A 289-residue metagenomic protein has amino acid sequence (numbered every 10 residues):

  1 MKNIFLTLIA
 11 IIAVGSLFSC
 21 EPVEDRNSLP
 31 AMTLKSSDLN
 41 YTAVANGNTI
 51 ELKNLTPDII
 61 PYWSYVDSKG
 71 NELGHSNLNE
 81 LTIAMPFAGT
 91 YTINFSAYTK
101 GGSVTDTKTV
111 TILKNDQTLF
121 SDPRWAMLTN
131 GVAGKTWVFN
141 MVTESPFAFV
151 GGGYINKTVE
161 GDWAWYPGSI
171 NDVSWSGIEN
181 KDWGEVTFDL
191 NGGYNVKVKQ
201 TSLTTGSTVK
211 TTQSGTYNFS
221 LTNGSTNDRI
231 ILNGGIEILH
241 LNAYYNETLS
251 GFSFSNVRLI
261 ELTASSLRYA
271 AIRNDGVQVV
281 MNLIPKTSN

Functional and structural regions predicted by a protein language model:
M1-T42, G101-N130, P285-N289: Bacterial Sec-dependent N-terminal signal peptides
G47-T56: A short beta-strand segment in extracellular, disulfide-stabilized domains
T56-K69: Change to "...patches in solvent-exposed regions of secreted, membrane-anchored, or virion-exposed structural
E72-T92: Solvent-exposed segments in extracellular or luminal domains encompassing
F87-G89, A133-K135, G215: A glycine-anchored, Pro-Gly-centered beta-turn/N-cap motif
F120-W163: Tryptophan-anchored aromatic micro-motifs
S145, P167-L262, V277-Q278: Contiguous, well-ordered beta-strand patches that form the walls/edges of small beta-barrel/beta-sandwich domains
